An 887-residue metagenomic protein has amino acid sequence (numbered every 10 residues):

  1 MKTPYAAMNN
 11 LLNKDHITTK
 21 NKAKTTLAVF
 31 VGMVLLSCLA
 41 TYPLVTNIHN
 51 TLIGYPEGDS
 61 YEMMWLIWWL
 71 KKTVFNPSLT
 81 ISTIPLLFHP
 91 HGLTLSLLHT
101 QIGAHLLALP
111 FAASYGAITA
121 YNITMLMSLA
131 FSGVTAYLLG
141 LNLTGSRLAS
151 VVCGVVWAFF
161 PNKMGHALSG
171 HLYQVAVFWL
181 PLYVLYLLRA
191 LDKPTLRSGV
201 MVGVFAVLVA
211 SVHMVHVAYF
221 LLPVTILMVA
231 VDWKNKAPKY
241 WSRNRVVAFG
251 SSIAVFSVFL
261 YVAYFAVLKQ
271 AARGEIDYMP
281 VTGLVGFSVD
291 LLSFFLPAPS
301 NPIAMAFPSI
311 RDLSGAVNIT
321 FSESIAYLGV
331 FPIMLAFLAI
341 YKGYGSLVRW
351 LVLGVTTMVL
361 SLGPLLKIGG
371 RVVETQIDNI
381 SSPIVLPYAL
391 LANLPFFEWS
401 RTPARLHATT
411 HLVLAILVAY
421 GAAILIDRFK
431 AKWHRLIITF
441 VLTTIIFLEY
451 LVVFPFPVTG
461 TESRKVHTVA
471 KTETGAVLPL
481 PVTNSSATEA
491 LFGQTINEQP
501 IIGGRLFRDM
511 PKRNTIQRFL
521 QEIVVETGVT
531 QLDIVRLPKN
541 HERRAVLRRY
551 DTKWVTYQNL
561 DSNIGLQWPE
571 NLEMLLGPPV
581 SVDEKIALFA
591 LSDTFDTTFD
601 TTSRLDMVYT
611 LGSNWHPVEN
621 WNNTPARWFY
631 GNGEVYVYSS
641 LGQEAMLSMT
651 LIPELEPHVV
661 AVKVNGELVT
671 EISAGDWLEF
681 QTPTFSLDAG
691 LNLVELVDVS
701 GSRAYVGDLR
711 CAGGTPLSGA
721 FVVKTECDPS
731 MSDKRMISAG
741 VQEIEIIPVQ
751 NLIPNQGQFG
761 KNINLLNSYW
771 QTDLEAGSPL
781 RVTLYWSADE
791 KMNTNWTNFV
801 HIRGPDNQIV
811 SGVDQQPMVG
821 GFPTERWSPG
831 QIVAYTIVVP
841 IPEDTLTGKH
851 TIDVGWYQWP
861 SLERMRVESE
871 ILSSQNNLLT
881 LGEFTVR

Functional and structural regions predicted by a protein language model:
M1-P43, N244-V255, M334-F337, G345-G354 (+2 more regions): Start-transfer (signal-anchor) and selected internal transmembrane alpha helices of multi-pass inner/ER membrane
M33-L39, I123-L143, R147-K234, F249-V262 (+1 more regions): Membrane-embedded helix bundles of polyisoprenyl
L36-S132, A158-A167, H171-V177, V285-A316 (+1 more regions): Membrane-interface coil-to-helix junctions
K236-A248, L335-P383, R428-L436: Membrane-interface helix-loop-helix junctions at transmembrane boundaries of multi-pass membrane enzymes, predominantly
F249-A254, I416, A422-L451: Signature aromatic-anchored transmembrane alpha helix within multi-pass, membrane-resident enzymes that catalyze glycan
P280, Y341-Y344, V441-L605, I837: Extracytoplasmic
Y327-V330, D378-I424: Hydrophobic/aromatic-rich transmembrane helices and adjacent perimembrane loops
F595-R887: Extracellular/lumen-exposed scaffold segments
